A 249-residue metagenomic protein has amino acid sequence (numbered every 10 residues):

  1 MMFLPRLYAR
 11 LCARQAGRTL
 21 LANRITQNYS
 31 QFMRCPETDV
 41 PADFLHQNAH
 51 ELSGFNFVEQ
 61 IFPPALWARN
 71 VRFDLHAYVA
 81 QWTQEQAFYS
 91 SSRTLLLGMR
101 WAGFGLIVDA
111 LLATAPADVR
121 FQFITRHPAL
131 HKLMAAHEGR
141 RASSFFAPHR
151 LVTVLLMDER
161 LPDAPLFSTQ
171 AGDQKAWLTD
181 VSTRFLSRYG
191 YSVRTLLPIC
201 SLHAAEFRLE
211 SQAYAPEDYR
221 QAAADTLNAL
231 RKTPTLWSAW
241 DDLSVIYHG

Functional and structural regions predicted by a protein language model:
M1-G98: Membrane-anchoring hydrophobic helices of lipid-metabolizing enzymes
L21-T26, F104, T179, Y219-A223: A structural signal for well-ordered alpha-helical scaffolds and beta->alpha junctions
R34-E37, P116, G190: Residue-level recognition of short, structured coil/turn motifs that connect secondary structure elements
I61-L66, G103-L106, H131, P162-P165 (+1 more regions): Short catalytic/ligand-binding loop motif for oxyanion handling, primarily in non-cytosolic enzymes, centered on
A68-A77, H131-H137, A171-D173: Short, flexible loop segments at the rims of nucleotide/cofactor-binding pockets, characterized by
S90-H149, T169: Catalytic core of membrane glycerolipid acyltransferases/transacylases, capturing the structured, soluble-facing
S92-R93, A113-T114, R140-G249: Non-catalytic C-terminal accessory region of glycerolipid acyltransferases and related lyso-lipid remodeling enzymes
